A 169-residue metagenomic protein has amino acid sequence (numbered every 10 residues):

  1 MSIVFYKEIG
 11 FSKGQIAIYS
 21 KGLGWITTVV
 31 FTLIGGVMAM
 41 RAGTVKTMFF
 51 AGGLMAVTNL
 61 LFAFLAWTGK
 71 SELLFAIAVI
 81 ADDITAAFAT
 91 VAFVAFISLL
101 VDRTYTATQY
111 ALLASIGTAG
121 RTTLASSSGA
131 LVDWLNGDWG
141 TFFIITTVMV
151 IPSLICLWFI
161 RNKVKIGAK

Functional and structural regions predicted by a protein language model:
M1-A17: Short amphipathic helix-loop junctions that connect adjacent transmembrane helices in Major Facilitator Superfamily/SLC
K13-G14, R103-L113: Loop-to-transmembrane helix entry/capping segments in MFS-fold secondary transporters and related SLC/MFSD carriers
V30-T47, V132-D133: Helix-to-loop junctions at the C-terminal end of transmembrane segments in multipass secondary transporters
G53-K70: C-terminal ends and interior cores of transmembrane alpha-helices in multi-pass membrane transporters/permeases
F75-D83, A95: Helical-face signature of the major facilitator-like transporter fold
A87-D102: Intracellular juxtamembrane helix-capping segments at the cytosolic ends of symmetry-related transmembrane helices
S127-P152: A membrane-interface helix-boundary motif in multi-pass transporters
I144-K169: Multi-pass alpha-helical transporter architecture, strongest for 12-TM Major Facilitator/SLC carriers used
